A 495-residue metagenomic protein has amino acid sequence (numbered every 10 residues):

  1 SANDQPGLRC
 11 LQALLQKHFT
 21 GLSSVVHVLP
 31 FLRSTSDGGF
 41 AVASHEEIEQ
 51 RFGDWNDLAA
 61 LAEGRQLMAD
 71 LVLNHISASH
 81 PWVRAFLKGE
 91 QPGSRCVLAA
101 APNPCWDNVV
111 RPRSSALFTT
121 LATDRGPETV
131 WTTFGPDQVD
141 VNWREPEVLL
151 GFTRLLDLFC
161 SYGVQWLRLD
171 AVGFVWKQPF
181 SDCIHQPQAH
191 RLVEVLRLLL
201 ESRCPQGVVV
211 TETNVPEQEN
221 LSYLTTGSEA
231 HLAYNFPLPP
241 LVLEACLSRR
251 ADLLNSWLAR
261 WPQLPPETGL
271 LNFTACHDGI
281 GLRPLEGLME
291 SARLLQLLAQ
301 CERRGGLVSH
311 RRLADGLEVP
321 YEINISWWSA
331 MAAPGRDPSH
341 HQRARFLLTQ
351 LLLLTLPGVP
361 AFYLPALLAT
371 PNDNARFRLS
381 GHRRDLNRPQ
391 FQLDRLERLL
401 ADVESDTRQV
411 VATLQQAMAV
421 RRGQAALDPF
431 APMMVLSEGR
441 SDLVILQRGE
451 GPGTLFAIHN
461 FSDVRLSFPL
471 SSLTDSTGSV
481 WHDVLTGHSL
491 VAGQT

Functional and structural regions predicted by a protein language model:
S1-L470, T477-T495: Active-site and adjacent substrate-binding regions of carbohydrate-active enzymes
